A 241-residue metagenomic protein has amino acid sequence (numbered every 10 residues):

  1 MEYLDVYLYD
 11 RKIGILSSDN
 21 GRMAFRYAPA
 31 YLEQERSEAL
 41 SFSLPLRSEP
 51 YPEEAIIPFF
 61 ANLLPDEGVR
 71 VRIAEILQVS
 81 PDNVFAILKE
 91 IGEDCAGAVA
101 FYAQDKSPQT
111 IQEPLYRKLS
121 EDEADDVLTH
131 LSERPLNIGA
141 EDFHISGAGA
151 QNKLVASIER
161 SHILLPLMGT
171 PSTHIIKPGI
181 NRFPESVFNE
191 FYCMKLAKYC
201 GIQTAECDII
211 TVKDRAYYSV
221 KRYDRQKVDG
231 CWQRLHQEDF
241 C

Functional and structural regions predicted by a protein language model:
M1-C241: Phosphate/dinucleotide-binding and metal-coordinating scaffold of catalytic cores in nucleotide-dependent enzymes
